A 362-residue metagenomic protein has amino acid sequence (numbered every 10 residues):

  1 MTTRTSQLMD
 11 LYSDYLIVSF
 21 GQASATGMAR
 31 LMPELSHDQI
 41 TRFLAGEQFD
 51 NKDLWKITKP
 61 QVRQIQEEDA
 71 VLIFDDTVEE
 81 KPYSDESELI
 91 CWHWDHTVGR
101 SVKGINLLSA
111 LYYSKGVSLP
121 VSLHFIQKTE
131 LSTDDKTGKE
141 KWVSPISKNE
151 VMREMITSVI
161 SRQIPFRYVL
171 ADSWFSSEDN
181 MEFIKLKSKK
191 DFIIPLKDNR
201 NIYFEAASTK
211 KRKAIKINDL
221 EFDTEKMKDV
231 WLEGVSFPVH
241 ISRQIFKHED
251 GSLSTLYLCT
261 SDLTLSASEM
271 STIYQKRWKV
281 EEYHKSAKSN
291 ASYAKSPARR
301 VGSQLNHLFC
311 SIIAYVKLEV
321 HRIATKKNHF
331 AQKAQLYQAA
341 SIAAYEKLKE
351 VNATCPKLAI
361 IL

Functional and structural regions predicted by a protein language model:
M1-D53: Gly/serine-rich nucleotide phosphate-binding loop at the start of the catalytic core of nucleotide/ADP-ribose-handling
T2, M9, D14, S19 (+3 more regions): Single, function-defining residue in the core of a domain
Y12, A45-S122, K128-T129: Active-site-proximal, Lys/Arg-enriched surface segment that forms a nucleic-acid-binding/basic interface patch
I17, A29, F43, E47 (+4 more regions): Short secondary-structure transition/capping motifs
A29, V62-R63, I160, K185: N-terminal cationic-hydrophobic initiation segments that often serve targeting/anchoring roles
M32-L35, E47, Q61, Y274-R277 (+1 more regions): Alpha-helix boundary/capping residues
M32-P33, Q66, S188, A291: A broad structural signal for alpha-helix termini and local helix breaks/kinks
